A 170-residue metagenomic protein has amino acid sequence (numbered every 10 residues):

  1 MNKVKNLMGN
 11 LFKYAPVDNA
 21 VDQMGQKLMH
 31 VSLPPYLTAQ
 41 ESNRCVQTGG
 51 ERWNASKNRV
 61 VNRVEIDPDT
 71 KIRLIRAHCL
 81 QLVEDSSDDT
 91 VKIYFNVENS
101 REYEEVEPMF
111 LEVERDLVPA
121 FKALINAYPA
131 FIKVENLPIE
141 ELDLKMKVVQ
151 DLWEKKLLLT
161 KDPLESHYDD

Functional and structural regions predicted by a protein language model:
M1-D170: Fe(II)/2-oxoglutarate
